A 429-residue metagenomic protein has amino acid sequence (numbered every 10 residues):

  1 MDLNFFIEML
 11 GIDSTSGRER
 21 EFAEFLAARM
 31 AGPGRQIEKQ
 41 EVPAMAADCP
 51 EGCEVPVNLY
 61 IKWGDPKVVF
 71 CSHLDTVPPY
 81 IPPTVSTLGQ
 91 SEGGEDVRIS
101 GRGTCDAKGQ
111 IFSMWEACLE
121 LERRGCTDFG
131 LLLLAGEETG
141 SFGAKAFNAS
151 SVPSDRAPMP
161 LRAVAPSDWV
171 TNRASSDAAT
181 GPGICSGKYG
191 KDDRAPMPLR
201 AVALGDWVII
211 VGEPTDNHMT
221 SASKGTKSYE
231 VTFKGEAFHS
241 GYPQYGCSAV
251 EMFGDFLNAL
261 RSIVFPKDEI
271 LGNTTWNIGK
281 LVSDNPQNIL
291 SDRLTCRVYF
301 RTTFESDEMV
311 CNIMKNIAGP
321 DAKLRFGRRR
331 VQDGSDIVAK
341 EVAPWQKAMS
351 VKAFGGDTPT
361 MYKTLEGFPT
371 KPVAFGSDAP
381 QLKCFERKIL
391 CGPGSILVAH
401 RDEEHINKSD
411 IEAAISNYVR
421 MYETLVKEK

Functional and structural regions predicted by a protein language model:
M1-T104, E122-C126: Acidic/His- and Gly-rich active-site-bordering loop/insert found across diverse amide/peptide-bond hydrolases
N4, S14, R18, P50-G52 (+7 more regions): Metal-dependent amide/peptide-bond hydrolase catalytic core, centered on the "pita-bread" metallohydrolase fold
R20-E24, I111, C311: Short, surface-exposed alpha-helical segments at coil->helix boundaries
I37, V68, F129, F368 (+1 more regions): Hydrophobic anchor at the start of a short beta-strand that flanks the dinucleotide cofactor-binding loop
V68-F70, I210, E236: Residue-level marker for buried hydrophobic side chains located in beta-strands that build the well-ordered beta-sheet
F70, E95-S151, Y229-F233, P243-I263 (+2 more regions): Alpha-helical metal-binding/catalytic segments enriched in His/Glu/Asp
E92-D96, D155, D168, N172 (+6 more regions): Intrinsically disordered, low-complexity polyampholyte segments enriched for Lys and acidic residues
I111-D155, P166-S175, T180-G181, C185-D192 (+3 more regions): Acidic/histidine-rich catalytic neighborhood of metal-dependent amide-processing enzymes
